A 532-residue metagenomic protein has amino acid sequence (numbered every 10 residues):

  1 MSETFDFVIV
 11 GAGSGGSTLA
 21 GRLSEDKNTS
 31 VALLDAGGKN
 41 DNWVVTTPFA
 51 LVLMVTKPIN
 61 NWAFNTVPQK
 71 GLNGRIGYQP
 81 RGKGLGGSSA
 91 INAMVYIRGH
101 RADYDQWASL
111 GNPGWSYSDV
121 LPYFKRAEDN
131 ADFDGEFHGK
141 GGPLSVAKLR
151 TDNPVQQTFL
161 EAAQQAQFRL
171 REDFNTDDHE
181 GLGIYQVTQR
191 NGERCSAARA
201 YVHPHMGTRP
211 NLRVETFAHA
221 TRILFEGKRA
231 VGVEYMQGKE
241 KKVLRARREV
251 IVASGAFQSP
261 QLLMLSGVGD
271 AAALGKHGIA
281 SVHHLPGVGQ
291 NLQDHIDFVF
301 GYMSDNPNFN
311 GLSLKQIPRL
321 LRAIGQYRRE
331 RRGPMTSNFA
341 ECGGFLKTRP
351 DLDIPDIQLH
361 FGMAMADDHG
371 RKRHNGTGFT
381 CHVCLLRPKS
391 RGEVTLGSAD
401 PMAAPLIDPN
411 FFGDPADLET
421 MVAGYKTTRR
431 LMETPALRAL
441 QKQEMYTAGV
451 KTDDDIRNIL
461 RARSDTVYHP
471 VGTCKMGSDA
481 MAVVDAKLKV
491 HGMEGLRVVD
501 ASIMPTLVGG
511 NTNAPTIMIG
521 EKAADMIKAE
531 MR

Functional and structural regions predicted by a protein language model:
M1-R532: N-terminal redox-cofactor-binding region of secreted/periplasmic oxidoreductases
